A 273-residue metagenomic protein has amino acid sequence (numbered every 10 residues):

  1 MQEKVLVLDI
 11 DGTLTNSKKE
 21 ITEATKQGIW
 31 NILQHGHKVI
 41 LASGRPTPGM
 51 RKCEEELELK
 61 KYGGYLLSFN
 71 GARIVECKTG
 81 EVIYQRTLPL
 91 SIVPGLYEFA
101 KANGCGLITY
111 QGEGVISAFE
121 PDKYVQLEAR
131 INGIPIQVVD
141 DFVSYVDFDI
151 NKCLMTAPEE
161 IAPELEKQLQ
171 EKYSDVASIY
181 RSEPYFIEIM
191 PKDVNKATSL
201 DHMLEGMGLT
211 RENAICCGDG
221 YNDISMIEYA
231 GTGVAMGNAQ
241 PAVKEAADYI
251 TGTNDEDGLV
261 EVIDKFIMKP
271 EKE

Functional and structural regions predicted by a protein language model:
M1-L8, Q27-W30, Q34, E171: Non-catalytic pre-domain segments flanking phosphatase-related domains
M1-V5, T22, E188-E273: Mg2+-dependent phosphoryl-transfer enzymes with acidic/Ser/Thr/Gly-rich catalytic loops
K4-K18: Asp-based phosphoryl-transfer active-site loop
E23-K123: Active-site phosphate-binding/coordination module
I32, S43, N70, C153 (+3 more regions): Residue-level signal for inorganic ion chemistry
G36-I40, G64, K152, E212-N213 (+1 more regions): Short active-site oxyanion
L57, Y62, N70, Y173-D175 (+2 more regions): Short, structured coil segments at secondary-structure junctions
F99, N103-C217, S225: Conserved acidic, metal-coordinating active-site core of Asp-based, Mg2+-dependent phosphoryl-transfer enzymes
